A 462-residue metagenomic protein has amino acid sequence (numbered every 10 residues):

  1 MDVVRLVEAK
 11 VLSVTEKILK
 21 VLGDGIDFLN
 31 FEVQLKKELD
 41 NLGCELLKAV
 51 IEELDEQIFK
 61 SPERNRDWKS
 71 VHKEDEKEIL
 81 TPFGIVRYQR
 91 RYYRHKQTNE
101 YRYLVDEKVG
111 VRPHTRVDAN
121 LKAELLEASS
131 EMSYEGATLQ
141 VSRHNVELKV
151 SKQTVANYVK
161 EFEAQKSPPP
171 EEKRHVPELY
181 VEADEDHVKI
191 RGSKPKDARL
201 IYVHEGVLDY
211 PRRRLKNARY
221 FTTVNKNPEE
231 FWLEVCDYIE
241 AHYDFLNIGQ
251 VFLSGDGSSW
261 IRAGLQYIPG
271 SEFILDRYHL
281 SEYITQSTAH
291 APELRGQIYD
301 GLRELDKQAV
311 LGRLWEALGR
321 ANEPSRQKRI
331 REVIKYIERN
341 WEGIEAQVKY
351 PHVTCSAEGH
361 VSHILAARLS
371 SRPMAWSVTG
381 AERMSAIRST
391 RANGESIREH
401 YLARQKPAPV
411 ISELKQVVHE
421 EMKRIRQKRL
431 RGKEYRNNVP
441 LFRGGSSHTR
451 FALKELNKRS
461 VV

Functional and structural regions predicted by a protein language model:
M1-E52, Y92-V462: Catalytic center-proximal scaffold of phosphoryl-transfer enzymes
E45-W68: N-terminal accessory alpha/beta regions
P62-I79, I344-A346, Y350-P351: Short acidic, Pro/Gly- and aromatic-enriched capping/linker segments at domain boundaries
R64, P82, K96-E100: Short Cys/His-rich metal-coordination motifs, predominantly Zn2+-binding knuckles/fingers
S70-V71, G84-Q89: Short, flexible, mixed-charge glycine/proline-rich loop motifs that serve as phosphate/nucleic-acid-contacting
